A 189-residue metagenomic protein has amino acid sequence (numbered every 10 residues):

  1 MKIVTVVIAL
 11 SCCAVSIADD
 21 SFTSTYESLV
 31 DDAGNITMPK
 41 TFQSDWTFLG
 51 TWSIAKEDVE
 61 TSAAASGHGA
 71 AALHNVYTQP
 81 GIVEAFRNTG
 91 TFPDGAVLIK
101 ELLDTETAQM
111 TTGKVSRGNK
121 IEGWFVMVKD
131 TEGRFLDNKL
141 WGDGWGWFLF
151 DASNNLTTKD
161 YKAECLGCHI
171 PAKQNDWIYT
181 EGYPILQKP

Functional and structural regions predicted by a protein language model:
M1-A9: Sec-dependent signal peptide recognition, specifically the positively charged N-region followed immediately by
A9-L10, C165: Mature extracytoplasmic/luminal segments of secretory-pathway proteins
C13-A18: N-terminal signal peptide c-region/cleavage motif recognized by signal peptidases
D19-T23, E27-D31, F42-T47, T51 (+1 more regions): Sequence context surrounding c-type heme c attachment/ligation sites in exported
S21-T89: N-terminal secretory signal peptides
